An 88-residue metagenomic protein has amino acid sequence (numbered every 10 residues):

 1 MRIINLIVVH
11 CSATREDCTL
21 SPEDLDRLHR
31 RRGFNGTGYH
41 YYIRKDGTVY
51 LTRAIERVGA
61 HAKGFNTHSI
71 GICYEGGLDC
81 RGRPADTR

Functional and structural regions predicted by a protein language model:
M1-R88: Active-site-adjacent loop/helix surface patches within enzyme catalytic domains that shape the substrate-binding cleft
